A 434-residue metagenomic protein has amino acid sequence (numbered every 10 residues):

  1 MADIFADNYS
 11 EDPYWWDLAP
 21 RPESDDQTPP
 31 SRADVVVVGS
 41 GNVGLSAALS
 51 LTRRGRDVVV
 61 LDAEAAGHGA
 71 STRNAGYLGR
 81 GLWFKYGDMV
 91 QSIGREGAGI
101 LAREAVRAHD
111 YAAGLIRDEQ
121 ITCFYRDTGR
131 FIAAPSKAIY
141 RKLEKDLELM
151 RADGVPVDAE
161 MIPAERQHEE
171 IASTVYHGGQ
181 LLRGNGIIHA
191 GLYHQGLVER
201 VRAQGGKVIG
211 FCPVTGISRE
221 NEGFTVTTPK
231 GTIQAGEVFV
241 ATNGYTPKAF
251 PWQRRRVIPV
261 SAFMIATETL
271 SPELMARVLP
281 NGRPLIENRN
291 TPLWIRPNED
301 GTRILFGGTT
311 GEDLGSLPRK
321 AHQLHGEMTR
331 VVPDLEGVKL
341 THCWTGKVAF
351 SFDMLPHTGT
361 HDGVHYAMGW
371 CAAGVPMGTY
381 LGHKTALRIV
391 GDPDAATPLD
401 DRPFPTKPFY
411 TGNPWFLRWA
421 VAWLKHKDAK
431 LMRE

Functional and structural regions predicted by a protein language model:
M1-V35: Extreme N-terminal leader/targeting segments of oxidoreductases
A33-V60: N-terminal Rossmann-like FAD-binding beta1-loop-alpha1 element of flavoenzymes
R53-R73: Glycine-rich FAD pyrophosphate-binding loop
R73-E104: Glycine-rich active-site loop/strand segments that organize a redox cofactor
S92-R200: Rossmann-like flavin
D110, D118-R126, V214-G216, T232-D362: Active-site substrate-recognition segment that forms the wall of the catalytic cavity or substrate channel
L149, H177-G236: Helical element adjacent to the flavin cofactor pocket in flavoenzyme catalytic cores
L314-S316, A321-A429: C-terminal catalytic lobe of FAD-dependent flavoproteins
